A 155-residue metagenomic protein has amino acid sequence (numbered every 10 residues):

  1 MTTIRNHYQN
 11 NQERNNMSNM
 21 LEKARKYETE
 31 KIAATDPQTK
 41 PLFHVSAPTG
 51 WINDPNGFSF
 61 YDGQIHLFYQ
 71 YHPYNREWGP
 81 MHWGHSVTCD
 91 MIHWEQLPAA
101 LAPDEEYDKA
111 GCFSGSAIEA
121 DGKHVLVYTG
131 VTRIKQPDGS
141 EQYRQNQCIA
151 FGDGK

Functional and structural regions predicted by a protein language model:
Y8-K155: Beta-rich carbohydrate-recognition and catalytic domains
